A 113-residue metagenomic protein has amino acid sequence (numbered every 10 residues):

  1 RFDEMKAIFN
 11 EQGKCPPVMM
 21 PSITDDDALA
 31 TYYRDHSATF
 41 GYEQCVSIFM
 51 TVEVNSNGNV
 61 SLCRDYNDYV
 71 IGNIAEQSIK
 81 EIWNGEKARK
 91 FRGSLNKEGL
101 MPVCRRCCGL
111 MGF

Functional and structural regions predicted by a protein language model:
R1-Q77: Radical SAM enzyme [4Fe-4S]-AdoMet core and its adjacent flexible, acidic and glycine-rich loops/tails across
N59, G112-F113: Non-catalytic N-terminal targeting/anchoring module and adjacent flexible stem/linker that precedes the structured
D65-G112: Membrane-interface junctions of multi-pass transporters
